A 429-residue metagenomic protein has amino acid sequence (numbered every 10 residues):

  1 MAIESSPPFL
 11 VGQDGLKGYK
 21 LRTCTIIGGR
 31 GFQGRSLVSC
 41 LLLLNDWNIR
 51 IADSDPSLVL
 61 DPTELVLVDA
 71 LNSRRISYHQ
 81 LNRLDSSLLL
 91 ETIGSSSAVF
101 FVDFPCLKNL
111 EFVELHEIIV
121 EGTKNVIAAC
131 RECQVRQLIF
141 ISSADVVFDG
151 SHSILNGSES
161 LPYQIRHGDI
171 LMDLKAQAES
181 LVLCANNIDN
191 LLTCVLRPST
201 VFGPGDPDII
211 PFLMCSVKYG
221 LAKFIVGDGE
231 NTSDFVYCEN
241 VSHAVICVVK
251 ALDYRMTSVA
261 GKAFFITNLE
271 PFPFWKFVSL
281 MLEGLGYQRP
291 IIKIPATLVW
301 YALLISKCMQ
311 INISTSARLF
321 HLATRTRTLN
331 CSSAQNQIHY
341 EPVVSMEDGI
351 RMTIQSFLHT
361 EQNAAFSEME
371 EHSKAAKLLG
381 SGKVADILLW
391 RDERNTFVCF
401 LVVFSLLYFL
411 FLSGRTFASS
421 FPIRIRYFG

Functional and structural regions predicted by a protein language model:
M1-A98: N-terminal Rossmann/SDR dinucleotide-binding element
A2-K17, T23, S333-N336, S345-M369: Amphipathic terminal alpha-helices
N72-E121, A129, C133, V146-G150: NAD(P)H-binding glycine-rich loop region in Rossmannoid oxidoreductase-like domains and their noncatalytic homologs
E121, N125-D173: Conserved Rossmann-fold NAD(P)-dependent oxidoreductase catalytic core, especially the SDR/UDP-sugar
R166-C194: Active-site Tyr-X1-5-Lys
A185-A251, M281: NAD(P)-dependent short-chain dehydrogenase/reductase
A251-T315, M352, E361-E368: Mid/C-terminal beta-alpha module of Rossmann-like enzyme folds, strongest in SDR-family dehydrogenases/epimerases
M369-G429: Membrane-interface amphipathic segments
